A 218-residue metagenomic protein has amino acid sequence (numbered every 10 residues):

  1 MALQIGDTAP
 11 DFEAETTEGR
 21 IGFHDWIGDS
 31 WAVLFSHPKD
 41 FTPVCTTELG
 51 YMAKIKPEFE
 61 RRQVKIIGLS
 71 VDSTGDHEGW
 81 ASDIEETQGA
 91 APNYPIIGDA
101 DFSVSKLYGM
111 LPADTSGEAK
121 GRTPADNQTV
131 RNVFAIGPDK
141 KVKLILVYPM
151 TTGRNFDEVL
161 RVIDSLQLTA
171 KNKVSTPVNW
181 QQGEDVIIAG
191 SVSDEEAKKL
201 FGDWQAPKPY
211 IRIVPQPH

Functional and structural regions predicted by a protein language model:
M1-H218: Chalcogenol-based redox active-site neighborhoods
